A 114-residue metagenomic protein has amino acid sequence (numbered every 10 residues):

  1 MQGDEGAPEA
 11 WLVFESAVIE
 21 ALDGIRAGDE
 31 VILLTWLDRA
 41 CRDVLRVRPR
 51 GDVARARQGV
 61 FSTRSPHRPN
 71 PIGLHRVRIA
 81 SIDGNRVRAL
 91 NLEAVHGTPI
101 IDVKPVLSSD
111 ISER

Functional and structural regions predicted by a protein language model:
M1-R76, A80-R114: Glycine-rich, low-complexity intrinsically disordered segments
